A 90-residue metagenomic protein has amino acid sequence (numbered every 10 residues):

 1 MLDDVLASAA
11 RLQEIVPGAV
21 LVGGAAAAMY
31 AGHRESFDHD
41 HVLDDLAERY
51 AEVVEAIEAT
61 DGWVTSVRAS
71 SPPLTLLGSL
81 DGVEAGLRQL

Functional and structural regions predicted by a protein language model:
M1-L90: Compositionally biased terminal segments of proteins
